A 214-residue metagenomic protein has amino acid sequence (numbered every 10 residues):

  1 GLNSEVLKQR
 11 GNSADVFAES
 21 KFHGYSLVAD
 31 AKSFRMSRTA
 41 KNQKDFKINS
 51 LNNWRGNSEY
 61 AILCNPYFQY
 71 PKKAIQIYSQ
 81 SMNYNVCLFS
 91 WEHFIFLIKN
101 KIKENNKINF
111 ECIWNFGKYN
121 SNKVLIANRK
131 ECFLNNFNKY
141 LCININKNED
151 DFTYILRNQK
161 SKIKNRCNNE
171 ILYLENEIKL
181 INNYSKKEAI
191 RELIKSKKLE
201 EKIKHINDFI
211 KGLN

Functional and structural regions predicted by a protein language model:
G1-L7: Acidic-basic catalytic patches of nuclease active cores, encompassing PD-(D/E)XK and other metal-cofactor nuclease
R10-E19: Beta-rich nucleic-acid/ligand-interaction surfaces
D15, V28-F34: Conserved mid-sequence domains
A18-V28: Active-site beta-strand-loop-beta-strand hairpin of nuclease catalytic cores that positions key catalytic residues
S33-S90: Catalytic cores of nucleic-acid endonucleases
Y67-V124: Domain-level recognition of nuclease-like catalytic cores that cleave nucleotide substrates
H93-F96, F110-R157: C-terminal or mid-to-C-terminal helical accessory/interaction module adjacent to the motor/catalytic core
K139-N214: C-terminal, charge/polar-rich interaction regions
